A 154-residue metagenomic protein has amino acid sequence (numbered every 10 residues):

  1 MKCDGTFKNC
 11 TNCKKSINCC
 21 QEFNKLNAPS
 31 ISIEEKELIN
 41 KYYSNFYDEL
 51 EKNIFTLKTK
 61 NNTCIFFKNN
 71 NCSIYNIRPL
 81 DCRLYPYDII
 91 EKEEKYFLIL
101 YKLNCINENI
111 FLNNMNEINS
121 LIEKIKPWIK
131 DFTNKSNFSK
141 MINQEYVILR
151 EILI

Functional and structural regions predicted by a protein language model:
M1-I154: Short loop/turn segments that flank or connect secondary-structure elements
